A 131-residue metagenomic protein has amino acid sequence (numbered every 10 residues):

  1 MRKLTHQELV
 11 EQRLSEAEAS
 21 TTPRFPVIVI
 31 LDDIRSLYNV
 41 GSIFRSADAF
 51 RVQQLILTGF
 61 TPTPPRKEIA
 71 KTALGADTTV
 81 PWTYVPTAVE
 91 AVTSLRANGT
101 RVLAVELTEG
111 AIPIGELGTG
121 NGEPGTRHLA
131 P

Functional and structural regions predicted by a protein language model:
M1-P131: Post-transcriptional modification and biogenesis factors for structured RNAs of the translation apparatus
